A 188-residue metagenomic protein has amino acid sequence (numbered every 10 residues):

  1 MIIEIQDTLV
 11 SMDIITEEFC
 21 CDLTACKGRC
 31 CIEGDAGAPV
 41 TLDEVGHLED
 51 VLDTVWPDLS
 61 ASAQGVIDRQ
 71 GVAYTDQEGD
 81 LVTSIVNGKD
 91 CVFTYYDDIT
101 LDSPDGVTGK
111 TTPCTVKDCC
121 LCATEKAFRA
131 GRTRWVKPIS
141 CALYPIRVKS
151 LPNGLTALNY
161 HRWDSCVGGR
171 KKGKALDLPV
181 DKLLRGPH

Functional and structural regions predicted by a protein language model:
M1-H188: Short loop/turn segments that flank or connect secondary-structure elements
